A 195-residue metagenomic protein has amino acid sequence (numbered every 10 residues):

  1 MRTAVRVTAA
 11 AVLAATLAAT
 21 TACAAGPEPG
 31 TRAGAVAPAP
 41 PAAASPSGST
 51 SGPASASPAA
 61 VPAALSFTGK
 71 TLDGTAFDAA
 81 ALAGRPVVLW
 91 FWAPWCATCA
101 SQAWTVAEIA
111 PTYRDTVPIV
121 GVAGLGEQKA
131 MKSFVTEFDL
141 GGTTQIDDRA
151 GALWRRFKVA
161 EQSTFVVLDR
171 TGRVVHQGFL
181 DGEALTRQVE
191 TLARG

Functional and structural regions predicted by a protein language model:
M1-S66, T191, G195: N-terminal targeting signals for export/organelle localization
T21, L72, R170: Short, ordered coil/turn segments that flank beta-strands lining enzyme active or ligand-binding pockets
L65, V87, Q162-S163: Short loop/turn microsegments at loop-to-beta-strand junctions
A79-A100: Short active-site neighborhood of thiol/selenol oxidoreductases, capturing the structured segment around
V88-L89, I119, F165: Hydrophobic beta-strand anchors of alpha/beta hydrolase catalytic cores
A100-F138, R149-A150: Structural microenvironment flanking redox-active thiols in thiol-disulfide oxidoreductases
T136-G141, D148-R194: Thiol/disulfide oxidoreductase modules built on the thioredoxin-like
